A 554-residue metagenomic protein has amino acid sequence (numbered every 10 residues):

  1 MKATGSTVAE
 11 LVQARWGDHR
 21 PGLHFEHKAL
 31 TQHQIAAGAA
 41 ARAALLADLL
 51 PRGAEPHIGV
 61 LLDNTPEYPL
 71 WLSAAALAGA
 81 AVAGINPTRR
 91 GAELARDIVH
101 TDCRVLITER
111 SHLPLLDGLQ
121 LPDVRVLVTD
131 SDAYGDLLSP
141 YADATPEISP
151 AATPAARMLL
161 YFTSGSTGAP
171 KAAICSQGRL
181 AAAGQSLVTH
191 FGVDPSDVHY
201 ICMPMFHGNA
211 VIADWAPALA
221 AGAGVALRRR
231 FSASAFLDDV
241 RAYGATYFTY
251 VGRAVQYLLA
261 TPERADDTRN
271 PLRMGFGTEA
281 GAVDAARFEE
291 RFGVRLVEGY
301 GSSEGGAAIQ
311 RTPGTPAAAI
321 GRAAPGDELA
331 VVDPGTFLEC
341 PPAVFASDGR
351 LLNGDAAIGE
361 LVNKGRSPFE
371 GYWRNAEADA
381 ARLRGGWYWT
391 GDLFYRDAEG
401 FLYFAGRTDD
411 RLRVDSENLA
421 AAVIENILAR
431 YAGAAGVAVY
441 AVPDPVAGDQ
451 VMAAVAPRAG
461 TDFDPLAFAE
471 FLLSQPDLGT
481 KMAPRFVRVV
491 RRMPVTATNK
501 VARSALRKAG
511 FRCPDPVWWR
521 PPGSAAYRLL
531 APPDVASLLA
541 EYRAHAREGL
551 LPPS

Functional and structural regions predicted by a protein language model:
H19-R52, P56-T65, P69-S73, R90-A95 (+2 more regions): Conserved AMP-binding/adenylate-forming core of the ANL superfamily
H27, L412, A438-D444, M452-A456 (+1 more regions): Conserved C-terminal "lid"/linker of ANL adenylate-forming enzymes
T31-H33, M158-A182: Conserved AMP-binding A3 loop
L106-T108, G359, N363-R374, A381 (+3 more regions): AMP-binding/adenylate-forming catalytic core of the ANL superfamily
L113-P154, P262: ANL superfamily adenylate-forming
D143-F162, A169, G192-V198: Conserved pre-ATP/AMP-binding loop-to-beta segment of ANL
A181-V198, F206-T246, T261: Conserved AMP-binding/adenylation subdomain of ANL enzymes
A220, A242-Y250, L259-A319, A324-P334: Gly/Ser/Thr-rich phosphate-binding loop
